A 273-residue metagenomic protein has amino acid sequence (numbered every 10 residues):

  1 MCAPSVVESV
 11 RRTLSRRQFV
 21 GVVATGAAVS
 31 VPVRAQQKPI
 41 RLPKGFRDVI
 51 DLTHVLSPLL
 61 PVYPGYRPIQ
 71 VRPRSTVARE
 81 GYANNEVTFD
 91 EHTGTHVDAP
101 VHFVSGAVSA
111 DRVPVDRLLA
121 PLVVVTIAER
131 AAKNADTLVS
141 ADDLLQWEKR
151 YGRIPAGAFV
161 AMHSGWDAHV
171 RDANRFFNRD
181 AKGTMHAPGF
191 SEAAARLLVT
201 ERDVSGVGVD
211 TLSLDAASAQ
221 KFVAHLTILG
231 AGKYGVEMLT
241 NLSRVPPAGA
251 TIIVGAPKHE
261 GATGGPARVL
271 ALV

Functional and structural regions predicted by a protein language model:
C2-V273: Active-/binding-site microenvironments in catalytic and ligand-binding cores
